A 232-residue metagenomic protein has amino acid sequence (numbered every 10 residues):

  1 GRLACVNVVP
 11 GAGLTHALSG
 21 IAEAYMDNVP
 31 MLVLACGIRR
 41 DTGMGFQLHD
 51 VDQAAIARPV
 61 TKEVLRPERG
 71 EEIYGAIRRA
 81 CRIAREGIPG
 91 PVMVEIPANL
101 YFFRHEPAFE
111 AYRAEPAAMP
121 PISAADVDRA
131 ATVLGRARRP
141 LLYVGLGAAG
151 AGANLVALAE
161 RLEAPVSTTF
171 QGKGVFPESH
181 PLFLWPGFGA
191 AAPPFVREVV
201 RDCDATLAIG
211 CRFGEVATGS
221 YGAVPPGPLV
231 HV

Functional and structural regions predicted by a protein language model:
G1-V232: N-terminal alpha/beta PP-like core and its mobile active-site loop of ThDP/TPP-dependent enzymes
